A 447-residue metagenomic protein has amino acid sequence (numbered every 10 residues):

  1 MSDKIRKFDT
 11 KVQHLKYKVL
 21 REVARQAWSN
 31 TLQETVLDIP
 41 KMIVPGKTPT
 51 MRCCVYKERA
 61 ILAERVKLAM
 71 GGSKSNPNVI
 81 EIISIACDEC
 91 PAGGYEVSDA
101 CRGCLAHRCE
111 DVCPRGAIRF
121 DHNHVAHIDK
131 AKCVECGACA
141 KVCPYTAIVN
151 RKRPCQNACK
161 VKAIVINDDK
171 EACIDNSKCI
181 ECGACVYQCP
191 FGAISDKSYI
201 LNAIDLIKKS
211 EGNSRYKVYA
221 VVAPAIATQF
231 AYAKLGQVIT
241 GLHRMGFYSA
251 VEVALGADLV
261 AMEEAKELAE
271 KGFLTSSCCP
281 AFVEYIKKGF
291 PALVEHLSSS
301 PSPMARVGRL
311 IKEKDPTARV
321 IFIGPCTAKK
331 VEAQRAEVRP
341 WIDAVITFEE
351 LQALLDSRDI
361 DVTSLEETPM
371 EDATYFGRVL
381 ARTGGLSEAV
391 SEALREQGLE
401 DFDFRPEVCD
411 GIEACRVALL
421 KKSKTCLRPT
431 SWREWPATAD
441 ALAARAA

Functional and structural regions predicted by a protein language model:
M1-G71, D196-A447: Iron-sulfur-associated redox domains of electron-transfer enzymes in respiratory and anaerobic energy metabolism
G71-N78, C109-E110, F120: Small-residue-rich
K74-S98, R115-G116: N-terminal [4Fe-4S]-dependent radical SAM core
D88-E96, R119-H127, I166, A184-Q188 (+4 more regions): Gly-rich Lys/Arg/Thr-decorated short loops/hinges at beta-loop-alpha junctions or inter-strand turns that position
C90, V97-A100, I118, D129 (+3 more regions): Generic N-terminal leader segments that precede the first folded domain
A106-K130, A138-D175, I180, A184-I200 (+1 more regions): Iron-sulfur cluster-binding cysteine motifs and their immediate structural context in ferredoxin-like electron-transfer
E135: Mobile, glycine-rich extracellular loop/lid and propeptide segments that shape or gate substrate/ligand access
